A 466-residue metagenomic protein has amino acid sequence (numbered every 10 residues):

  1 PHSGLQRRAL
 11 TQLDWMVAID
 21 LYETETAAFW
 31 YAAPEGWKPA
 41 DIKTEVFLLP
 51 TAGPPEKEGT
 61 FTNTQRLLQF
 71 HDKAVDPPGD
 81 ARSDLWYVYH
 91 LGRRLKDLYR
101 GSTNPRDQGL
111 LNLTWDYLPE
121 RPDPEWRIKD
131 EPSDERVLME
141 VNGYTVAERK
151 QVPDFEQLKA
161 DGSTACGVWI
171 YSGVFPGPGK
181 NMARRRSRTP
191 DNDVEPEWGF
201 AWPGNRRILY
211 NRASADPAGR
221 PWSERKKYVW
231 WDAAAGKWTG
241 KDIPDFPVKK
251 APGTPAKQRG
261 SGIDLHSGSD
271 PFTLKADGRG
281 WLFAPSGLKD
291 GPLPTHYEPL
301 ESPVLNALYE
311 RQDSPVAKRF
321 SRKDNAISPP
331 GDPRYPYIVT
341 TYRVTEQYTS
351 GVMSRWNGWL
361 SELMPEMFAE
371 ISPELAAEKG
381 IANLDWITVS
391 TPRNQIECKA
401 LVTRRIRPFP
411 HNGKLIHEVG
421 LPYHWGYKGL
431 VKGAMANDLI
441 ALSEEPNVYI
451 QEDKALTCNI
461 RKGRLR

Functional and structural regions predicted by a protein language model:
P1-R7, T26-W30: Flexible, glycine/threonine-enriched loop-and-boundary segments that flank and lead into catalytic domains of large
L10-M16, E45: A short helix->loop->beta-strand "cap" motif at the edges of active sites that frequently abuts
V17, F47-L49, A369: Hydrophobic/aromatic beta-strand patches that form the interior of the parallel beta-sheet core in alpha/beta enzyme
I19-E23, F29-W30, K38, D76-R93 (+1 more regions): Phosphate/diphosphate-binding loops
Y22-H71: Flexible glycine/proline-rich, aromatic-decorated loop/lid segments
W86-N142, T239-I243, P247-R259, I263-L265 (+6 more regions): Long, contiguous, secondary-structure-rich segments that constitute the structural scaffold of globular domains
R121-R355: Long, low-complexity segments enriched in small/aliphatic residues
